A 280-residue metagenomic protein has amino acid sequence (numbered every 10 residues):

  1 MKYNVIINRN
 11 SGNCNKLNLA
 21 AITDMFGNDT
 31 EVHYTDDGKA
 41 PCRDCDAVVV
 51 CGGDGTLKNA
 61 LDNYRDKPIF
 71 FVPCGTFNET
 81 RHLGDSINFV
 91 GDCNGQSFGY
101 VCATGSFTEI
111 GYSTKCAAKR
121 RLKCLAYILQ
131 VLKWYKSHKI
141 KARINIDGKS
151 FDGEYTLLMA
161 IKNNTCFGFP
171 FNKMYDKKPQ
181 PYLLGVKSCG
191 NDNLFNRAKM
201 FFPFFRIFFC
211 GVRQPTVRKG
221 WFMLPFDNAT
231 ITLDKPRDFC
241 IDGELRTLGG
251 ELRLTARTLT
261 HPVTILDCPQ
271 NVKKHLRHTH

Functional and structural regions predicted by a protein language model:
K2-L125: Small-residue-rich beta-alpha loop regions that form the catalytic core of phosphotransfer and lipid-active enzymes
V5-I6, I22, V32, V48 (+6 more regions): Hydrophobic beta-strand residues in large extracellular and virion-surface proteins
N8, D54, I110, L158-M159 (+2 more regions): Hydrophobic structural packing positions in well-ordered secondary structure
G12-L17, F167-G168, V263-I265: Short N-terminal binding/cap micro-motifs at the start of the first secondary-structure element
A20-D24, K115-C116, M174-D176, F202-F205 (+1 more regions): Short, solvent-exposed amphipathic alpha-helical segments in soluble enzyme and RNA/protein-processing domains
D29, C45-D46, K67, E154-T156 (+2 more regions): Short, well-ordered alpha-helix to beta-strand connector turns
G91-D192: ATP/pyrophosphate-binding catalytic subdomain of soluble kinases
I146, K178, K187-H280: ATP/nucleoside-binding phosphotransfer catalytic cores, i.e., glycine-rich phosphate-binding loops
